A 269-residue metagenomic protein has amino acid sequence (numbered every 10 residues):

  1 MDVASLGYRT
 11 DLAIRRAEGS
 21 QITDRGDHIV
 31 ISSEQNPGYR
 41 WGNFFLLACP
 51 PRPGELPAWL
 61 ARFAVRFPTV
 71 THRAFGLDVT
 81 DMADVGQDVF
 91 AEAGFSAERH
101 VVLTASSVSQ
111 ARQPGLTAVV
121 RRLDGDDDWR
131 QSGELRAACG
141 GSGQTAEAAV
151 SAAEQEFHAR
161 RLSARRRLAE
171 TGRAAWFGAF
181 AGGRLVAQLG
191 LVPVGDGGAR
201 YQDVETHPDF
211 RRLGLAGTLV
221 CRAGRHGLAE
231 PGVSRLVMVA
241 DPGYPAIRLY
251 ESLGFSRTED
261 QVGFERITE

Functional and structural regions predicted by a protein language model:
M1-T10, L46, P50-P51, A111-S163: Short amphipathic alpha-helix that is part of the acyltransferase structural core
M1-V70, D81-A83: N-terminal charged segments
R52-E134, V262-E265: Acyl-donor-binding surface of acyltransferase catalytic domains
L56-A64, D203-P208, R212-A229, R248-S252: Conserved acetyl-CoA-binding loop-helix of GNAT-fold acetyltransferases
P68-V79, G198, G227-V239: Conserved GNAT acetyl-CoA-binding A-motif
G76-D84, P208, L236-I247, F264-T268: Conserved beta-strand-loop-alpha-helix junction that forms the acyl-donor binding cleft
M82-A97, L213, G217, P242-D260: Conserved active-site alpha-helix within GNAT-family acetyltransferase domains
A164-E205: A conserved beta-strand-loop-helix scaffold within acyl/acetyltransferase catalytic domains
